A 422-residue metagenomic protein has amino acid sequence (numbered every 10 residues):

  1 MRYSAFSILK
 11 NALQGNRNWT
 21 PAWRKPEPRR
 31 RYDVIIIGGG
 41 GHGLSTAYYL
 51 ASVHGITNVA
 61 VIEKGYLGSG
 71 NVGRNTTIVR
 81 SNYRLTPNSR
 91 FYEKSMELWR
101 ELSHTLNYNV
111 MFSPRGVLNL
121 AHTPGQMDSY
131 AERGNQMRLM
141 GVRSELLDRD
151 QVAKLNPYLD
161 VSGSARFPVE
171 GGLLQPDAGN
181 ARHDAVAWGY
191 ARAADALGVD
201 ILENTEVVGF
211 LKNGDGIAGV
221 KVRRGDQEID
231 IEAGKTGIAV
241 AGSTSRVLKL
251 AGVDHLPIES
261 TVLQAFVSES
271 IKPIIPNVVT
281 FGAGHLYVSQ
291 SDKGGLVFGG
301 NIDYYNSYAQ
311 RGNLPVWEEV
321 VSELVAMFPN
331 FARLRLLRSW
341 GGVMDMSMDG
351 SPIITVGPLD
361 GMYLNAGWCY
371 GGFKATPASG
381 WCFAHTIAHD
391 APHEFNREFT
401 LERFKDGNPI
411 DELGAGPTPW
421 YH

Functional and structural regions predicted by a protein language model:
M1-V34, S52-T57: Extreme N-terminal leader/targeting segments of oxidoreductases
R24, R29-R31, V110-N119, N156-L197 (+2 more regions): Helix-loop-beta segment of a Rossmann-like dinucleotide-binding subdomain
G39-H42, K64: Glycine-rich Rossmann-fold phosphate-binding loop(s) that bind the pyrophosphate of adenine dinucleotide cofactors
Y48-S52, T77-V79, Y108-G116, L211-I217 (+3 more regions): Active-site substrate-recognition segment that forms the wall of the catalytic cavity or substrate channel
A51-V72: Glycine-rich FAD pyrophosphate-binding loop
T76-Y158, P315, E323-V325: Dinucleotide-binding Rossmann-like beta1-alpha1 core, especially the glycine-rich loop that anchors the ADP
L173-G234: Helical element adjacent to the flavin cofactor pocket in flavoenzyme catalytic cores
V325-H422: C-terminal catalytic lobe of FAD-dependent flavoproteins
